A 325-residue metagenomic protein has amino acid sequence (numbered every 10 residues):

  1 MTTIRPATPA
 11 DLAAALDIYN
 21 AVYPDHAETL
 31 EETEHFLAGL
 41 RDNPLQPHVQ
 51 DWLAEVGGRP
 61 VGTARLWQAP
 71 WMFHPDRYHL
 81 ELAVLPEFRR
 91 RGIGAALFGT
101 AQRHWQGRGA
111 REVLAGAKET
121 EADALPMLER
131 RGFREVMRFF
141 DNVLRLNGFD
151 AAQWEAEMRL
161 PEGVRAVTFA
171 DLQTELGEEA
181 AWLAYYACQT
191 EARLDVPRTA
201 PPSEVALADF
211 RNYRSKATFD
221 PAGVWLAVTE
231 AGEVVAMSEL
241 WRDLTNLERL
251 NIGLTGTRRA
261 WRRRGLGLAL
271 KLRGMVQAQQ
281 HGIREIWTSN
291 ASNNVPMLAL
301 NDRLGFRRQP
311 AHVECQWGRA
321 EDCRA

Functional and structural regions predicted by a protein language model:
M1-D42, D51-E55, P60, E157-V205 (+1 more regions): Short amphipathic alpha-helix that is part of the acyltransferase structural core
P9-L12, Y19-T120, T229, V234-R249 (+2 more regions): Conserved donor-binding loop and adjoining core beta-sheet/short helix segment in diverse acyl/aminoacyl transferases
D42-Q46, S215-D220: Short loop/turn motifs at secondary-structure junctions and domain boundaries
R59, P70, P86-I93, F98-L176 (+1 more regions): Acyl-donor-binding surface of acyltransferase catalytic domains
R90-R103, R130, T257, R263-V276 (+2 more regions): Conserved acetyl-CoA-binding loop-helix of GNAT-fold acetyltransferases
R131-D150, G223, I252, V276 (+1 more regions): Active-site/acyl-donor-binding loops of N-acyltransferases
R193, P197, R211, F219 (+1 more regions): Oxyanion-binding "anion nests"
V235-T255, A260-R273, Q277-W287: Extended hydrophobic/aromatic segments used for targeting, binding, or gating
